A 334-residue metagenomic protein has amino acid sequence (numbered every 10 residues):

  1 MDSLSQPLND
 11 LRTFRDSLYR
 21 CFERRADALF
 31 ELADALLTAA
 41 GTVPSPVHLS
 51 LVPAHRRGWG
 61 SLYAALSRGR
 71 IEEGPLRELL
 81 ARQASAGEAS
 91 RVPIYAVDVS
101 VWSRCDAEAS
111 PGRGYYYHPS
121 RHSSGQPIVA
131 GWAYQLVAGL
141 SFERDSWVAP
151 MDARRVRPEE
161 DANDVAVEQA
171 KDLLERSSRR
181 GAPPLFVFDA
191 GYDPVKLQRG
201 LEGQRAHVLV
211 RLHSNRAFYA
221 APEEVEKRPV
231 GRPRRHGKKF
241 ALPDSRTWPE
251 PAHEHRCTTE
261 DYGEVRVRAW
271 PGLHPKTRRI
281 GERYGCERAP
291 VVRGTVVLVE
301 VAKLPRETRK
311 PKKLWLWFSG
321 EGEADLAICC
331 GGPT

Functional and structural regions predicted by a protein language model:
M1-G69: Gly/serine-rich nucleotide phosphate-binding loop at the start of the catalytic core of nucleotide/ADP-ribose-handling
M1-R25, R91, E108, R144-T334: Single, function-defining residue in the core of a domain
L36, A65-D145, H274, R279-E287: Active-site-proximal, Lys/Arg-enriched surface segment that forms a nucleic-acid-binding/basic interface patch
T42, A130, R179-R180: Extracytoplasmic/secreted proteins and extracellular or luminal domains
S45, G58, E72, D193 (+1 more regions): Short phosphate-engaging motifs
S45, G58, L76-L80, R91-Y95 (+4 more regions): Generic hydrophobic, aliphatic-rich segments that mediate packing or membrane embedding
V52, R82-Q83, D172-S177: A generic secondary-structure signal
